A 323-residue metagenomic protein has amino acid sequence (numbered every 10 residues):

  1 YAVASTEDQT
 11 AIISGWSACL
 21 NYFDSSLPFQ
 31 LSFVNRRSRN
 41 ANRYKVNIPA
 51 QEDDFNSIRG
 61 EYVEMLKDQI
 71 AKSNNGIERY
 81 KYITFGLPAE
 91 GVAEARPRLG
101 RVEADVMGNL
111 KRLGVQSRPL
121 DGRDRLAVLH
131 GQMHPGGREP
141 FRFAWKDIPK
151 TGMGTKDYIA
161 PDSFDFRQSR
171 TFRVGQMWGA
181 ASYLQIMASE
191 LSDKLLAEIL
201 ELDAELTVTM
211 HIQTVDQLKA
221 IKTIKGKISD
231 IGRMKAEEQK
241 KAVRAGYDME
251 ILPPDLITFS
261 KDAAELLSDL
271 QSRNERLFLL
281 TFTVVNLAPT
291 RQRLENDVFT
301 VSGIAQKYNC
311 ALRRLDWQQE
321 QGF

Functional and structural regions predicted by a protein language model:
Y1-F323: Extended, folded cores of ATP/NTP-driven motor/assembly subunits in large transport and secretion machines
